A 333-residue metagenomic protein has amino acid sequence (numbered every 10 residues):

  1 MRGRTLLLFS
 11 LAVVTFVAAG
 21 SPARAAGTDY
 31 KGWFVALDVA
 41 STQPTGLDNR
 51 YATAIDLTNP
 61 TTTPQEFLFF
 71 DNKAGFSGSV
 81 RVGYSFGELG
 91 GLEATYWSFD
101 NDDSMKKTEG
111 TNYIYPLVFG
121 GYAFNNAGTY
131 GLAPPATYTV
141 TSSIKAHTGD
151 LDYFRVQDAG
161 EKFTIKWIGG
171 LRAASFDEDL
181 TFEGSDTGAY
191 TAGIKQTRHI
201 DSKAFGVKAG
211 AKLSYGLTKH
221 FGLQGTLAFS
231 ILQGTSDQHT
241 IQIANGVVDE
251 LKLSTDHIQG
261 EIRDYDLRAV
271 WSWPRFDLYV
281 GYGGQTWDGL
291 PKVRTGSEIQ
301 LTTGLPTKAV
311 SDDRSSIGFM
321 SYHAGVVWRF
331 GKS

Functional and structural regions predicted by a protein language model:
R24-F99: Short glycine/proline- and aromatic-enriched beta-strand/turn motifs that initiate or cap beta-hairpins
Y30, G87-L89, D158-K162, G216-H220 (+2 more regions): Outer-membrane beta-barrel channels and translocator barrels
G32, G75-S79, A146-D150, T164-K166 (+3 more regions): Transmembrane beta-barrel architecture of outer-membrane proteins
W33-L37, G90-A94, I165-L171, V207-A209 (+4 more regions): Transmembrane beta-strands of outer-membrane beta-barrel proteins
F34, W273, S316-S333: Outer-membrane beta-barrel "beta-signal"
V39-T45, Y96-D102, L171-D177, F229-T235 (+3 more regions): Transmembrane beta-strands of outer-membrane beta-barrel pores
L47-K73, D100-A146, S175-A204, Q233-I262 (+2 more regions): Extracellular/periplasm-exposed beta-strand and loop segments of Gram-negative cell-envelope proteins, dominated by
R81-S85, F154-V156, K212-S214, R268-S272 (+1 more regions): Transmembrane beta-barrel domains of outer membrane proteins
